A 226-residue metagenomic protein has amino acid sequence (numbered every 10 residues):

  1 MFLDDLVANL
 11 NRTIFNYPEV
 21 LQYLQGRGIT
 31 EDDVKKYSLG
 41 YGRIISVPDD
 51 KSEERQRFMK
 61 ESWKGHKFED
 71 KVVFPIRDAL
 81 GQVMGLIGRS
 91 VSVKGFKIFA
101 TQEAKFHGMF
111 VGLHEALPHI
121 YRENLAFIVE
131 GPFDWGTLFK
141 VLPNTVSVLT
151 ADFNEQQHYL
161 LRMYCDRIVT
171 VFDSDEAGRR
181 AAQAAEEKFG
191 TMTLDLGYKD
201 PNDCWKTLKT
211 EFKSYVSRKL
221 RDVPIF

Functional and structural regions predicted by a protein language model:
M1-V72, L80, P118-Y121, R162 (+1 more regions): TOPRIM metal-binding catalytic domain and adjacent DNA-binding surface shared by DnaG-type primases
I44-C165, A181-A182: Phosphate-handling DNA/RNA-contact segment within nucleic-acid enzymes
L149-N154, D173-E176, L196-K199: Short, acidic/turn-prone active-site loops that include or flank metal/cofactor- and phosphate-binding residues
L160-D166, N202-Y215: Short, surface-exposed amphipathic charged segments that create phosphate/polyanion-binding patches used for binding
M163-R179: A structural-propensity feature for long, helix-poor, extended segments
R180-F189: Short, aromatic/basic amphipathic alpha-helical patches
D195-L196, K206-F226: Metal-dependent DNA phosphodiester-chemistry modules and their immediately adjacent helices/loops in DNA-processing
